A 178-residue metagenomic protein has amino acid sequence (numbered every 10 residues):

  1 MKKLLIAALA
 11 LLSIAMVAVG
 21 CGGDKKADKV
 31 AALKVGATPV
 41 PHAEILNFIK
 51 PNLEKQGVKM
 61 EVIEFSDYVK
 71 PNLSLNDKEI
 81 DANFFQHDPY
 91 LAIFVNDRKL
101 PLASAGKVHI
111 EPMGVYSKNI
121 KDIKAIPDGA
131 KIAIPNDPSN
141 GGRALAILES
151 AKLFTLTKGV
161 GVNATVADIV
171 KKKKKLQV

Functional and structural regions predicted by a protein language model:
M1-A32: Short, low-complexity disordered leader/linker segments with a strong preference for bacterial N-terminal type II
G22-K34, L53-K55, D122-G129: Immediate post-signal peptide segment of exported/extracytoplasmic ligand-binding proteins
D28-V40, V58-E64, K131-I132: Short, well-ordered beta-strand elements
V40, S66-Y68, K78, A82-A92: Beta->alpha turn/N-cap motifs
V62-L73, V160-V178: Short helix-initiation/N-cap motifs at beta->coil->alpha
N76-Q86, A130, L153, K174-Q177: Alpha-to-beta junction loops
I93-A105, I120-K121: Ligand-binding "clamshell"
A105-F154: A conserved helix-loop-strand patch within extracytoplasmic ligand-binding domains of the periplasmic binding
